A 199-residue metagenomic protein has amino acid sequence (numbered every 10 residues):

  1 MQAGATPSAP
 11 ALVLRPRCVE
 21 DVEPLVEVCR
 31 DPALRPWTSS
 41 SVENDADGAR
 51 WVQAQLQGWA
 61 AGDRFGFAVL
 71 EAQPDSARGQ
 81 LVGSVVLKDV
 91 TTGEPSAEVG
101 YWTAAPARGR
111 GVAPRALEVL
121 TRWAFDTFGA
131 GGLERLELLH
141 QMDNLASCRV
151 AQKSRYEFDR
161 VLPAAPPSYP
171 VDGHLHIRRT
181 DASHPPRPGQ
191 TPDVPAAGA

Functional and structural regions predicted by a protein language model:
M1-A33, L70, P74-A199: Acyl-donor (CoA/ACP) binding surface of acyl/acetyltransferases
A33-A54, F65-F67: Conserved GNAT-fold acetyl-CoA-binding loop/helix
S41-V42, R64, G132, P167: Sparse recognition of residues in long alpha-helices and their boundaries
Q53-L56, F125: Generic structural signal for well-ordered alpha-helical scaffold segments
Q57-G62: Short loop/turn motifs at secondary-structure junctions and domain boundaries
D63-F65, P95: A generic structural signal for short beta-strands and their flanking turns/coil linkers
